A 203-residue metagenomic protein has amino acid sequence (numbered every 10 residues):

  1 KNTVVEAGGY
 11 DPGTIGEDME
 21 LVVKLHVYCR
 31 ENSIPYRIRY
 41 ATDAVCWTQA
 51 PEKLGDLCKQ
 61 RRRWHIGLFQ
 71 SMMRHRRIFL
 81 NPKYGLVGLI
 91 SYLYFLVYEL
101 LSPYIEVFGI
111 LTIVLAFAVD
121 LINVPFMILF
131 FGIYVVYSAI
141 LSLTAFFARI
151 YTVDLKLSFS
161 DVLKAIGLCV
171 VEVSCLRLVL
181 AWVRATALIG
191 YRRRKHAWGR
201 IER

Functional and structural regions predicted by a protein language model:
K1-G85, L93, V97, E202: Non-transmembrane catalytic domains and loops of membrane-associated enzymes and transporters that build or traffic
T3, L121-I122, K195-H196: Residue-level recognition of short, well-ordered coil/turn positions that link secondary-structure elements
P12, T42, V136-A139, R193 (+1 more regions): Intrinsically disordered, low-complexity regions enriched in small/polar residues
D56, Q60-R74, A165-R203: Membrane-proximal soluble regions of multi-pass membrane proteins
Y84-V87, D120: Membrane-helix boundary/interface segments in integral membrane proteins
Y94-R192: Membrane-embedded multi-pass helical conduit in multi-pass membrane proteins, especially envelope-biosynthetic
